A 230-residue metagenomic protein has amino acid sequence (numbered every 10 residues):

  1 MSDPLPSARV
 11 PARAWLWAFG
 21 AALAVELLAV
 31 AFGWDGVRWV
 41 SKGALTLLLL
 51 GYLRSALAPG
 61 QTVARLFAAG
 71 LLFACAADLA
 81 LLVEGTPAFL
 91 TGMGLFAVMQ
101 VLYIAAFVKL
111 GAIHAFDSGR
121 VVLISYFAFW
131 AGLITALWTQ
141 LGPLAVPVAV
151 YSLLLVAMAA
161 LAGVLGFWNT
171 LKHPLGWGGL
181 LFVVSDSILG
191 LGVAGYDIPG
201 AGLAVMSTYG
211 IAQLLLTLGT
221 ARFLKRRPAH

Functional and structural regions predicted by a protein language model:
S2-H230: Polytopic alpha-helical membrane-helix bundles and their juxtamembrane interface segments in multi-pass membrane
